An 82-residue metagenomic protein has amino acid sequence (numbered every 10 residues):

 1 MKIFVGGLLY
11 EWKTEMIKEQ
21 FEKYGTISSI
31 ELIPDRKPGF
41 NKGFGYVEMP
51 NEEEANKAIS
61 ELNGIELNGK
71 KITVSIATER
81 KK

Functional and structural regions predicted by a protein language model:
M1-K42, E48-K82: Intrinsically disordered, low-complexity RNA-binding regions enriched in Gly/Arg/Ser/Tyr
